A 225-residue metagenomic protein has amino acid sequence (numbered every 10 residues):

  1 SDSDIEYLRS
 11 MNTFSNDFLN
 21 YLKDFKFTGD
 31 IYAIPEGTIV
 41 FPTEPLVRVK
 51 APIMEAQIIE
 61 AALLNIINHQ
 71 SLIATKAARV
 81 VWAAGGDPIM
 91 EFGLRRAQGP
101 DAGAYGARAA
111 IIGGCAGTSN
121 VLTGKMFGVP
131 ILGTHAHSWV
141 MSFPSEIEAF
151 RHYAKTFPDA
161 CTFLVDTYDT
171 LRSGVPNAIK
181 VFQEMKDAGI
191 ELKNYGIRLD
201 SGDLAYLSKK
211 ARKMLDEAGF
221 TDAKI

Functional and structural regions predicted by a protein language model:
S1-R9: Low-complexity, highly charged intrinsically disordered N-terminal segments that act as targeting/localization
T13, L19-T28, G37-T221: Buried, small/hydrophobic-residue-enriched core segments of structured protein domains
I31: Segments forming glycine/polar-rich beta-alpha architectures that bind adenosine-containing cofactors
I34: Active-site cofactor/substrate anionic-group-binding motifs, chiefly glycine- and Lys/Arg-rich phosphate-binding loops
